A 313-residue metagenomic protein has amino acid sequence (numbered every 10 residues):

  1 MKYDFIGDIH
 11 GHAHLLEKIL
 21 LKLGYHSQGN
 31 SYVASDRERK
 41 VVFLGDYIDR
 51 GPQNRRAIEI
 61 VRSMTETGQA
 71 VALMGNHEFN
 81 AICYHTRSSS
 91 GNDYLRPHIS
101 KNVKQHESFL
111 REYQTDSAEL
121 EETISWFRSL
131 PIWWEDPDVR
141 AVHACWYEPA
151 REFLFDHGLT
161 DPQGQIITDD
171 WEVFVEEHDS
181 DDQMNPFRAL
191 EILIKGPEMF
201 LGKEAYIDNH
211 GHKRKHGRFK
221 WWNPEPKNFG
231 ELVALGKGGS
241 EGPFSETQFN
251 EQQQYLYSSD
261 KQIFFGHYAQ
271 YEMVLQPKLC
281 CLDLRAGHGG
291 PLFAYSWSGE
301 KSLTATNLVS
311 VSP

Functional and structural regions predicted by a protein language model:
M1-I60: N-terminal active-site segment of His-dependent metallophosphoesterases
K2-H10, V139-C145, C281-L282: Active-site-proximal beta-strand elements of phosphoester/diester hydrolases
F5, V41-F43, A72-L73, R140 (+2 more regions): Residue-level marker for buried hydrophobic side chains located in beta-strands that build the well-ordered beta-sheet
D8, D46, G75-N76, F127 (+3 more regions): Divalent metal-coordination and catalytic microenvironments
H12-A13, D49-G51, E78-I82, E148-P149 (+2 more regions): Active-site environment of divalent metal-dependent phosphoester hydrolases
R37, G51-I58, S63-I194: Active-site neighborhood of divalent metal-dependent phosphoester bond hydrolases
E177-E272: Alpha/beta-hydrolase fold catalytic core
C281-P313: Binuclear metal-dependent phosphoesterase catalytic core
